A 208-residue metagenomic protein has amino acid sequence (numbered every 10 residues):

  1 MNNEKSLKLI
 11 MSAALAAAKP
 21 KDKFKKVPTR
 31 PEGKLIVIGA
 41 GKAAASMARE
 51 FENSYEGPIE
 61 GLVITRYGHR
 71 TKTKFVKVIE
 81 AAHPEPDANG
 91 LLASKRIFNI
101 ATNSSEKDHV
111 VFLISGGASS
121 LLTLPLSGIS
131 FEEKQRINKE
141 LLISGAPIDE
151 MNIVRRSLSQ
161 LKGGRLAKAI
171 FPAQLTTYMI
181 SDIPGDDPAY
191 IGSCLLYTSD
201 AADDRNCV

Functional and structural regions predicted by a protein language model:
M1-E32, S46: N-terminal amphipathic/basic leader segments beginning at the initiator methionine
P28-E32, S54-E56, R70-K72, T102-K107 (+4 more regions): Solvent-exposed alpha-helices and their adjacent loops that cap or buttress functional pockets in soluble metabolic
V37-M47: N-terminal low-complexity or amphipathic/hydrophobic leaders
A48-G68: Active-site cofactor/substrate anionic-group-binding motifs, chiefly glycine- and Lys/Arg-rich phosphate-binding loops
R66-S105: Glycine-rich oxoanion-binding loops at beta->alpha junctions
R96-S115, S127: Glycine-rich phosphate-binding loops that contact phosphosugars or nucleotide phosphates
V111-G192, L196: Glycine-rich, mobile lid/loop segments that gate access to catalytic sites or pores
Y197-A202: Conserved small/polar residues in nucleotide/adenosyl-binding loops
